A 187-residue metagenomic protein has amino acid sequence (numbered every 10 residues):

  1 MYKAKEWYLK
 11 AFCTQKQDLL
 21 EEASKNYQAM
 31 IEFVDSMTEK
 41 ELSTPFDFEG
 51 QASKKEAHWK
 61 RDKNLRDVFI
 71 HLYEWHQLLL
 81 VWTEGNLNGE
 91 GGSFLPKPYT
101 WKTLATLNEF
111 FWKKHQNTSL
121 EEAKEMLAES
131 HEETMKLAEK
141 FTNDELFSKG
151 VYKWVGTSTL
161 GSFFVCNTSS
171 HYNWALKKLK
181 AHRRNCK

Functional and structural regions predicted by a protein language model:
M1-L9, E49-T106, L146-K187: Short, contiguous alpha-helical
Y2-D35: Extreme N-terminal tail/first-helix region
Q15-L20, N117-K124, S162-F164: Active-site rim elements
L20, S43, R66-F69, K124: Generic structural signal for individual residues within well-ordered alpha-helical segments across diverse proteins
E21-A29, E122-E133, S170: A non-catalytic, amphipathic alpha-helix used as a structural packing/dimerization or gating element in enzyme scaffolds
Q28, D35, Y73-Q77, E132 (+2 more regions): Solvent-exposed alpha-helix faces
D35-T44, G85, E139-F147, R184-K187: Surface-exposed helix-capping loop/turn segments at secondary-structure junctions
T100-F147: Acidic/histidine-rich alpha-helical segments that form the ligand environment of transition-metal centers
